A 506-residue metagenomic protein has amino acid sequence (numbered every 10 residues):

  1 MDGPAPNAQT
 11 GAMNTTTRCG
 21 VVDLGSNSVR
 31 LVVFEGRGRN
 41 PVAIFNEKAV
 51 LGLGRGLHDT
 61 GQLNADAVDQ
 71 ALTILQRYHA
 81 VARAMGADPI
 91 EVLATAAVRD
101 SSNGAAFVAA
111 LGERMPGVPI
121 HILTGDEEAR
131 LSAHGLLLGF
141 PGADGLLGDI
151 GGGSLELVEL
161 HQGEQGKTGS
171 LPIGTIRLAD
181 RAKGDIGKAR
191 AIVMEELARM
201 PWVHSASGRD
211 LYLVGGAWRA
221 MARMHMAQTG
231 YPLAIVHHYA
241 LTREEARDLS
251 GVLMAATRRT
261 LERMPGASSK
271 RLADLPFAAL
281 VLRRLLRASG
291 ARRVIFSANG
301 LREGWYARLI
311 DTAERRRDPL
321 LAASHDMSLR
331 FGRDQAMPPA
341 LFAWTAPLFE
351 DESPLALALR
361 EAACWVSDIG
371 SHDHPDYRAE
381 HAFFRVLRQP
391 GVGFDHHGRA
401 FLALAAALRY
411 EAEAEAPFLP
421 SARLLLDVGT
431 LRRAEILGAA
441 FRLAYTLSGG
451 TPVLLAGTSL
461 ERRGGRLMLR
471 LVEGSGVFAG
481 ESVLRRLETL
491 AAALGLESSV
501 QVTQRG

Functional and structural regions predicted by a protein language model:
N14-A43: N-terminal basic/disordered segments at the start of proteins
T16-C19, V33-G36, L51-G52, G56-A87 (+8 more regions): Helical "lid/coupling" subdomains associated with nucleotide-phosphate turnover
D23-S28, G148-S154, V214-A217, A298: A short acidic Gly-Thr/Ser loop motif
N46-A49: Short amphipathic
R486-L496: C-terminal structured domains
L494-G506: A short amphipathic beta-strand at an alpha->beta junction
